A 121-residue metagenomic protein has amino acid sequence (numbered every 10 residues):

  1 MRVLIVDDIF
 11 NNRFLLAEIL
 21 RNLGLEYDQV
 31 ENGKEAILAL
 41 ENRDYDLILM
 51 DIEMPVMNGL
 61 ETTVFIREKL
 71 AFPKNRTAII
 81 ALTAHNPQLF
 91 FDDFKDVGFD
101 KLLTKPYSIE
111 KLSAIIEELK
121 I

Functional and structural regions predicted by a protein language model:
F10-D28: Two-component/phosphorelay signaling modules centered on CheY-like receiver
Q29-L38, G59-T62: Helix N-cap/capping motif at the beta->alpha junctions
D44-L49: Active-site beta3 strand of CheY-like receiver
M50-D51, T62: Active-site T/S-Asp motif of two-component receiver
M54: Receiver (REC) domain active-site loop signature in two-component systems and cognate sites in sensor histidine kinases
E61, N86-K101, A114: Alpha4 helix (beta4-alpha4-beta5 surface) of REC/receiver domains from two-component response regulators
I80-L82: Hydrophobic/aromatic residues positioned on beta-strands within the core alpha/beta folds
Y107-I116: C-terminal output helix
